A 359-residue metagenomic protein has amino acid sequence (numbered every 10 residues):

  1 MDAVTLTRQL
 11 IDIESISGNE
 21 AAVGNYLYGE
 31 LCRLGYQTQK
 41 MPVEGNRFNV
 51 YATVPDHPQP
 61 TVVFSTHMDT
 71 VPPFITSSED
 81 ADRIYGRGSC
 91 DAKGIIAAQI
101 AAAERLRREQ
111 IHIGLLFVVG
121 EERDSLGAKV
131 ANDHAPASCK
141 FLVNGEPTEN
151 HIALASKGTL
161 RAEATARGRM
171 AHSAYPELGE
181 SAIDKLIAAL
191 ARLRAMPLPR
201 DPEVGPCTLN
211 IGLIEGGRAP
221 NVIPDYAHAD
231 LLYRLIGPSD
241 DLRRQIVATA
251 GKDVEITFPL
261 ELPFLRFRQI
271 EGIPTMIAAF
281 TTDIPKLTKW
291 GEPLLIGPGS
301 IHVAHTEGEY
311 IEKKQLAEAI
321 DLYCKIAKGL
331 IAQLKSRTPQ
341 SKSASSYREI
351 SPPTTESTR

Functional and structural regions predicted by a protein language model:
M1-G88, L295: Acidic/His- and Gly-rich active-site-bordering loop/insert found across diverse amide/peptide-bond hydrolases
A21-N25, I96, R243-R244: Short, surface-exposed alpha-helical segments at coil->helix boundaries
Q39-K40, P147, L154, L160-R348 (+1 more regions): Metal-dependent amide/peptide-bond hydrolase catalytic core, centered on the "pita-bread" metallohydrolase fold
S65-T66, L116-V118, L142-E146, T165 (+1 more regions): Short beta-strand segments
M68-D80, S138-C139, A155-T165: Acidic-glycine-rich active-site phosphate/pyrophosphate-binding loop
Y85-A97, E122, E180-I183, K313 (+1 more regions): Short, conserved micro-motifs enriched in small and acidic residues
A97-R161, D201: Acidic/histidine-rich catalytic neighborhood of metal-dependent amide-processing enzymes
